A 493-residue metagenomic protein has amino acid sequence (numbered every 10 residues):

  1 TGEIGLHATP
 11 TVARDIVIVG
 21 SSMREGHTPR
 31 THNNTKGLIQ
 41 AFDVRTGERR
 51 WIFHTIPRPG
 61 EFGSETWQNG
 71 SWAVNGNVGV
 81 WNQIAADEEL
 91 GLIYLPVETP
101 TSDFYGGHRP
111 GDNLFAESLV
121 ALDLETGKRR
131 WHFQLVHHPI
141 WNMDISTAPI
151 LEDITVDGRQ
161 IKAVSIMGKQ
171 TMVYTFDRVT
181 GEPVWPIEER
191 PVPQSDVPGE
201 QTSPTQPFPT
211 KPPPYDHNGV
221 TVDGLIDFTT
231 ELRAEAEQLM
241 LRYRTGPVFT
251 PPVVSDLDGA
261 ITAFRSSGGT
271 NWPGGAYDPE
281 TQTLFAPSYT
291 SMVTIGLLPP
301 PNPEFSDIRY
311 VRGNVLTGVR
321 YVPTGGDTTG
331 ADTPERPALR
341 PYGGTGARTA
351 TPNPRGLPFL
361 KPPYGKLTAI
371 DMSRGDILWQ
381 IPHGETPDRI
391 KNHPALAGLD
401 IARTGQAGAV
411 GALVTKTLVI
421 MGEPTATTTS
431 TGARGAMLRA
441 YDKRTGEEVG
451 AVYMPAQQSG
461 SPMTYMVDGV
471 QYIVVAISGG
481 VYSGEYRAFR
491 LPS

Functional and structural regions predicted by a protein language model:
T1-S493: Beta-sheet-rich non-transmembrane sensory/scaffold domains
